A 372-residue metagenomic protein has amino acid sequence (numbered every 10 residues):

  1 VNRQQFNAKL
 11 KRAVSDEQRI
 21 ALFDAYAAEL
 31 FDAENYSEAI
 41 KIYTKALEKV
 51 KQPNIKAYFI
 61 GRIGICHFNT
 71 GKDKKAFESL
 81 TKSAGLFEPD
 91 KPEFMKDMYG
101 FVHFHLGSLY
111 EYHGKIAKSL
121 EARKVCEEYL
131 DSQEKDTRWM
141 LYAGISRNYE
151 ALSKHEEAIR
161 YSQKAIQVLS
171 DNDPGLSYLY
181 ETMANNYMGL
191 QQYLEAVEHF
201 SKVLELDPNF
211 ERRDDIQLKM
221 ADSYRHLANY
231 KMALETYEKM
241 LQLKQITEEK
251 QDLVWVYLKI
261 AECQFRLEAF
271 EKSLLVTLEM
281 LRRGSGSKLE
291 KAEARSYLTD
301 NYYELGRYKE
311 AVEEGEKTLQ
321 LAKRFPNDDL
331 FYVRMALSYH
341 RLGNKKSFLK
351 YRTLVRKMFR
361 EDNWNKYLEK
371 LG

Functional and structural regions predicted by a protein language model:
K9-D16, E48-K56, G85-D97, E128-D136 (+5 more regions): Flexible helix-coil transition and linker loops at the boundaries of alpha-helical arrays
A21, Y58, D97-F101, M140 (+7 more regions): Residue register of alpha-helical TPR repeats
A25, R62, M98, H105 (+11 more regions): "A position-specific structural signal for the A-helix of alpha-solenoid helical repeats
V333-N363: TPR/TPR-like (Sel1-like) alpha-helical repeat modules
